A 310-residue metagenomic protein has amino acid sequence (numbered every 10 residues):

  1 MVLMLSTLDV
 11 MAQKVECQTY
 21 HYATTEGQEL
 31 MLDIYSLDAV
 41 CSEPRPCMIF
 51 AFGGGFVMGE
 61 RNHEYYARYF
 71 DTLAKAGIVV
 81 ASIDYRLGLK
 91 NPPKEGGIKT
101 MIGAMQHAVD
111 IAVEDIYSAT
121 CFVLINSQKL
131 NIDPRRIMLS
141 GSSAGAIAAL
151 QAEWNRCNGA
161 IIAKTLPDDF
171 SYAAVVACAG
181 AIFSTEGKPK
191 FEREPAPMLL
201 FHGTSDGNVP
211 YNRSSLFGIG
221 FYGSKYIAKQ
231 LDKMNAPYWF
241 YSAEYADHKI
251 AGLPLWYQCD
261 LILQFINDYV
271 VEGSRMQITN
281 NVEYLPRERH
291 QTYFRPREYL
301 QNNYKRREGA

Functional and structural regions predicted by a protein language model:
A12-E43: N-terminal cap/lid segment of alpha/beta-hydrolase-fold proteins
E43-G55: Short beta-strand element of the alpha/beta-hydrolase
G55-M58, V80, F122: Serine-hydrolase catalytic-loop signature spanning alpha/beta hydrolases and amidase-signature enzymes
R61-I83, K90-P92: Short amphipathic alpha-helix adjacent to the substrate-entry channel of hydrolases
T100-Q128: Alpha/beta-hydrolase active-site loop
C121-E194: Primarily recognizes the serine-hydrolase "nucleophile elbow" in alpha/beta-hydrolase and SGNH/GDSL folds
A163-N235: The feature captures the conserved acid-bearing segment of alpha/beta-hydrolase catalytic domains
D232-A310: C-terminal catalytic histidine-bearing segment of alpha/beta-hydrolase fold enzymes
